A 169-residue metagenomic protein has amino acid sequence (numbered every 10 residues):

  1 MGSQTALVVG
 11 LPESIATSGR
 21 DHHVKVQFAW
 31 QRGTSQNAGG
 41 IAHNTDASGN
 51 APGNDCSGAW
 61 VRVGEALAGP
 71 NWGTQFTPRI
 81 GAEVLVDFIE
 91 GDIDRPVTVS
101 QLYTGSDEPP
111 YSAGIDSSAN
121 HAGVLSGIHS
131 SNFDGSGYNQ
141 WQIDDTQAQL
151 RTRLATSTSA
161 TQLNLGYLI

Functional and structural regions predicted by a protein language model:
G2-I169: Structural signature for extended repeat/solenoid scaffolds and their inter-repeat hinge/linker regions, spanning
